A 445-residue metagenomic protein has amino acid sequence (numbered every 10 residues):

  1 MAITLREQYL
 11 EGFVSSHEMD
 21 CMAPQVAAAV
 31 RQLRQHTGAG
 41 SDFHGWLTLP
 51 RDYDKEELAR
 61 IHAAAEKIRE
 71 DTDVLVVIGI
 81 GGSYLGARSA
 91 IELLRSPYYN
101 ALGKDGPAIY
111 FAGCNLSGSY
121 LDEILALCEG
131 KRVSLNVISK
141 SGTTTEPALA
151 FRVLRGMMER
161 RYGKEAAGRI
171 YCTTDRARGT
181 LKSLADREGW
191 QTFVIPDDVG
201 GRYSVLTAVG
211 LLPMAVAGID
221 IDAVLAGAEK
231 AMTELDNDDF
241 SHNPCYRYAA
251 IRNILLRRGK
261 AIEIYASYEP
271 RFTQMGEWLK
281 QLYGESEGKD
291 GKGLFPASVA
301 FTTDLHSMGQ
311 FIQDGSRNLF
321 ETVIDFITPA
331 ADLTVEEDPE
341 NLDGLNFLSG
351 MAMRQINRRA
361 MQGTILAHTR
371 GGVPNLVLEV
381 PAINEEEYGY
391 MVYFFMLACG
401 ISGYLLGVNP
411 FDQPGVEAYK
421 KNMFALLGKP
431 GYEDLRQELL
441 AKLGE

Functional and structural regions predicted by a protein language model:
M1-R69, E337-D343, F347, L435-E445: Extended, charge-enriched "interface" segments that sit outside catalytic cores
T48-P50, V74-G81, S134-S141, A261-E269 (+1 more regions): Short glycine-rich or small-residue beta-strand-to-loop segments that form or flank ligand, phosphate, metal/Fe-S
R60-D73, I124-V133, I251-A261, I312-R317: Glycine-rich phosphate/diphosphate-binding loops that line cofactor/substrate pockets in enzymes
E66-D238: Glycine-rich phosphate-binding loops that contact phosphosugars or nucleotide phosphates
E92-R95, A126-C128, R152-L154, D186-E188 (+4 more regions): Short, solvent-exposed amphipathic alpha-helical segments in soluble enzyme and RNA/protein-processing domains
R161-E321, I327, Q413-E445: Active-site phosphate/pyrophosphate-binding segments
A297-I383: Helicase-primase coupling helices
T364-L427: C-terminal helical cap and adjacent loop that interface with cofactors, partners, or active-site loops
